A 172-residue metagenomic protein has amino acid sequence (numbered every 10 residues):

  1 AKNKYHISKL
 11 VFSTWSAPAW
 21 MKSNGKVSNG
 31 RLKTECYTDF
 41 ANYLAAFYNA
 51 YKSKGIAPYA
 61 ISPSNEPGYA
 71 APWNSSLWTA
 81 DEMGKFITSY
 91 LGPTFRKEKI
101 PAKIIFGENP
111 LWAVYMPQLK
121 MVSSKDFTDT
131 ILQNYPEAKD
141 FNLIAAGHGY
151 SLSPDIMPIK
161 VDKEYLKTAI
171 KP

Functional and structural regions predicted by a protein language model:
A1-T130: Substrate-binding cleft and catalytic face of glycoside hydrolase catalytic domains, especially the flexible beta-alpha
P93-I104, Y135-P172: Glycoside hydrolase catalytic-domain groove-lining segments
